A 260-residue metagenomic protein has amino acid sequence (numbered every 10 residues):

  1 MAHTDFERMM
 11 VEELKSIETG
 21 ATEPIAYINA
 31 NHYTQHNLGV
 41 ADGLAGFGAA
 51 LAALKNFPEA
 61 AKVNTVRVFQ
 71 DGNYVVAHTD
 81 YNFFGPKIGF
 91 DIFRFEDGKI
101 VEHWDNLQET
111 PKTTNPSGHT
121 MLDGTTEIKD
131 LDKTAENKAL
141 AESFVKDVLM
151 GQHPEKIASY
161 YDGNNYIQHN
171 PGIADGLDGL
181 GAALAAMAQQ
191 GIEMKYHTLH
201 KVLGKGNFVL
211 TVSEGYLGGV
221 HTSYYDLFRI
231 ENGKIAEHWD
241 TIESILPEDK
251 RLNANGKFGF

Functional and structural regions predicted by a protein language model:
M1-F260: C-terminal and inter-domain tail/linker signature
